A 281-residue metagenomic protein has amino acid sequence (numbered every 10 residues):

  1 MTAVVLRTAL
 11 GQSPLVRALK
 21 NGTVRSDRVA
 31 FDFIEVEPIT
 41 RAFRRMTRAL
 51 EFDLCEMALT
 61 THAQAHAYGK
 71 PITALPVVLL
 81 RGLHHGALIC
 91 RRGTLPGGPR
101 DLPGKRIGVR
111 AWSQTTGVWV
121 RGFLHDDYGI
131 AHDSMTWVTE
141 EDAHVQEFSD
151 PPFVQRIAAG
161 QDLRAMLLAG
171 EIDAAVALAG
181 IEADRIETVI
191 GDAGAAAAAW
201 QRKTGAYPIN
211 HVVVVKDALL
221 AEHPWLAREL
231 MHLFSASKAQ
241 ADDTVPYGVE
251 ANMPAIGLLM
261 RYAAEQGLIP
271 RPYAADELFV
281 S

Functional and structural regions predicted by a protein language model:
R7-G122, D126-I130, E140: Short, glycine-/small- and polar/acidic-enriched structural segments that line small-molecule recognition paths
G22-T23, L50, G170, G267 (+1 more regions): Short glycine-centered helix-capping/turn motifs at secondary-structure transition points
V24-V36, Y128-A158, D242, I269-Y273: A local structural motif
V36-C55, Y68, G117-V118, G122-F123 (+1 more regions): Short helices/loops that flank or line small-molecule/ion binding pockets
Y68, H84-A87, V145-F148, W200-Q201: Short, charged, surface-exposed secondary-structure boundary motifs
G108-D133, V212-V214, A218-P246: Ligand-binding clefts/hinges and TM-proximal coupling segments of bilobed small-molecule sensing domains
P152-K238: Pocket-lining segment of extracytoplasmic ligand-binding domains
A239-S281: An extracytoplasmic/periplasmic, membrane-proximal ligand-sensing/linker region
